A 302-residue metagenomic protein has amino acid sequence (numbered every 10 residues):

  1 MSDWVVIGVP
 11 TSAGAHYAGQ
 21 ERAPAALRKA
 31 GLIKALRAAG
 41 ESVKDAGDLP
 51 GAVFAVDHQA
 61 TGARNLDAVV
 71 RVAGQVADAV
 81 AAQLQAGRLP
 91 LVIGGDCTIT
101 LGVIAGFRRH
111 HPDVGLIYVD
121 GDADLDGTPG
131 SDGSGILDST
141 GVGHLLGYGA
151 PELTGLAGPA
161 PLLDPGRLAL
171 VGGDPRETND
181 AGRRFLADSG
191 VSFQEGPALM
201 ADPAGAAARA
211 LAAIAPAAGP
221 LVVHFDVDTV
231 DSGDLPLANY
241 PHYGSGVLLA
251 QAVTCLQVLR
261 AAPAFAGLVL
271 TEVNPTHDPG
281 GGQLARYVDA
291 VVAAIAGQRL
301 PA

Functional and structural regions predicted by a protein language model:
S2-T11, Y17-L91, R109, F185-A302: Catalytic cores of soluble, metal-dependent hydrolases
A15, G127, N179-D180: Short helix/loop capping segments that flank catalytic or ligand/cofactor-binding pockets
Q85-G155, P165, A262: Active-site histidine-anchored catalytic micro-motif
I99, G121-L125, P175, V227-T229 (+1 more regions): Short, glycine/acidic-enriched loop or turn micro-motifs at the edges of active sites
Y118-G121, L146, L170-P175, E195-P197 (+1 more regions): Short, structured patches in soluble enzyme cores that scaffold and shape functional sites
P161-N179: An alpha-beta-alpha
R176-D188: Short, glycine/polar-rich helix-capping loops at beta-to-alpha or helix-loop-helix junctions that flank or form
